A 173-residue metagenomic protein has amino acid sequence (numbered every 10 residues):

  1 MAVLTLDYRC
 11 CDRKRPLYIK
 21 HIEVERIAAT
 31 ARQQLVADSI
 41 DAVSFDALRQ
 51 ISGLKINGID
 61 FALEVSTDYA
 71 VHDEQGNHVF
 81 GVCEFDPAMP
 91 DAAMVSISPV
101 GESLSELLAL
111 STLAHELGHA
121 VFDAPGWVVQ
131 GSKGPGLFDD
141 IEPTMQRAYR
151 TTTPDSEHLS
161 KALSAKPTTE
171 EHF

Functional and structural regions predicted by a protein language model:
M1-E84: A metal-dependent hydrolase signature that marks the N-terminal structural subdomain at the beginning of catalytic folds
Y18-H21, S164, T168: A generic helix-loop boundary/linker signal
V24-I27, L110, E170-F173: Generic hydrophobic secondary-structure packing signal
R26-A29, D46, P87-A88, D139 (+3 more regions): Polar/charged alpha-helical tracts
L35-A37, G101, L108, A162-A165: Short helix-to-loop capping/linker segments positioned immediately adjacent to catalytic or ligand/cofactor-binding
F61-L113, L117-F138: Active-site scaffold of zinc-dependent metalloenzymes
S111, F122-K166, H172: Post-HEXXH active-site segment of zinc metalloproteases
